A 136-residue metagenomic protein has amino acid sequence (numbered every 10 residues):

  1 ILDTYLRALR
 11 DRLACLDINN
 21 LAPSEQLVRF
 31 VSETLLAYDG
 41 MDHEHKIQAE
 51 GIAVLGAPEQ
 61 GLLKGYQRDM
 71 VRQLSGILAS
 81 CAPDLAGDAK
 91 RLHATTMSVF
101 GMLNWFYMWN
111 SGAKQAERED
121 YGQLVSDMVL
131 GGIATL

Functional and structural regions predicted by a protein language model:
I1: A glycine-rich, basic-preceded beta-loop-alpha segment at the flavin cofactor/substrate interface of flavin-utilizing
T4-R10, A57-P83, H93-M97, Q123 (+1 more regions): Amphipathic alpha-helical packing segments from all-alpha helical-bundle domains
L6-R7, I18, L35-L36, V54 (+2 more regions): Residue-level marker of structural boundaries
A14, I18-L21, E50, A82-A86 (+1 more regions): Short, flexible helix-adjacent loops and helix caps
A14-H43, T95-V99: Hydrophobic alpha-helical connector segments
N20-P23, L27, E59, D88-L92 (+1 more regions): Residue-level recognition of alpha-helical structural elements
E25, D39-P58, S75, M108: Amphipathic alpha-helical segments used for helix-helix packing
L36, G40, V71-S80, F100-M102 (+1 more regions): C-terminal peripheral helix-coil segments that are non-catalytic and often amphipathic
